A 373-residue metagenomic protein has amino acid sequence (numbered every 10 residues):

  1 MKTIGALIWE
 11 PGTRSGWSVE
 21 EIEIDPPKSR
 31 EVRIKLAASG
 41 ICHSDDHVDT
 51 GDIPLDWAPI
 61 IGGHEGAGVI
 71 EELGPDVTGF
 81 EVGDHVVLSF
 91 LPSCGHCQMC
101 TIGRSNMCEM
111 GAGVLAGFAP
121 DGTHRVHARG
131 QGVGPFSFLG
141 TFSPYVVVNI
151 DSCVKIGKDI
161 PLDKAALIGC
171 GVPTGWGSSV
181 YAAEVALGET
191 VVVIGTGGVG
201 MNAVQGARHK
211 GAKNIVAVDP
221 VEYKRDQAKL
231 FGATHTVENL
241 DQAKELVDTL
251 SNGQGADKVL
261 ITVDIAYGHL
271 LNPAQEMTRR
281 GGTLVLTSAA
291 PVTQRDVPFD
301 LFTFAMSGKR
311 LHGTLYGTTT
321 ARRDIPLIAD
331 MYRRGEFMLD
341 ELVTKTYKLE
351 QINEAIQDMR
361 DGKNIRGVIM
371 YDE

Functional and structural regions predicted by a protein language model:
M1, D241-Q242, N272-E276, R280 (+1 more regions): C-terminal hydrophobic helical "lid"/dimerization subdomain of Rossmann-like NAD(P)H-dependent oxidoreductases
E23-I24, W57-G63, V133-F138, P144-Y145: Short Gly/Pro-enriched turn/cap motifs at secondary-structure boundaries
D25-S39, D52-T101, N106, V114 (+1 more regions): Glycine-rich beta-strand-centered segment in the early N-terminal region that forms part of a ligand/cofactor-binding
A37, L88, V193, L260-I261 (+1 more regions): Redox-cofactor binding/interface segments in oxidoreductases and associated redox assembly factors
H43-D49: Cytochrome P450 core scaffold surrounding the K-helix E-X-X-R motif and the conserved "meander" helix-loop region
F90-D151: Cysteine-cluster motifs in flexible loop/terminal segments that predominantly coordinate metals
P144, D151-C153, G157-E245: Mid-domain Rossmann-like dinucleotide-binding core that forms the NAD(H)/NADP(H) cofactor-binding site
A183-L187, K210, E222-K309: Glycine-rich cofactor phosphate-binding loops and adjacent beta1-alpha1 units of small-molecule cofactor enzyme domains
